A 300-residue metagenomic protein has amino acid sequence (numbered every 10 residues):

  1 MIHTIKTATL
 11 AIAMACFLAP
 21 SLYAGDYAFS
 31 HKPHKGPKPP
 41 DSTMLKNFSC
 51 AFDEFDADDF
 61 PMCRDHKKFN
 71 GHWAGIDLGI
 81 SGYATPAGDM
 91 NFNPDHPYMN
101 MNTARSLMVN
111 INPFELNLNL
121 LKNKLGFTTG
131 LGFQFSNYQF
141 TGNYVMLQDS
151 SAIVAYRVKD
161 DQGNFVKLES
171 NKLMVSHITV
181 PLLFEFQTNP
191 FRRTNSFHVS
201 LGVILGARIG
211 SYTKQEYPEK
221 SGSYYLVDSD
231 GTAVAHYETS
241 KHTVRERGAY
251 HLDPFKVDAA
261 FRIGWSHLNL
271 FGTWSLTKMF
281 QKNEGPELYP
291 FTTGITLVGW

Functional and structural regions predicted by a protein language model:
M1-R64: Cleavable N-terminal export/targeting peptides
M62-N70, L116-L125, F140, N189-S196 (+1 more regions): Short loop/turn motifs that connect adjacent beta-strands in outer-membrane beta-barrel proteins
N70-H72, T103-V109, M174-V180, D253-V257 (+2 more regions): Residues that define the transmembrane beta-barrel architecture of outer-membrane proteins
N70-W73, I80-T85, N91-I153: Glycine- and aromatic-enriched membrane insertion/assembly motifs of diderm outer-membrane and organelle channel
I76, V109-N117, L131-F133, V180-T188 (+4 more regions): Residues on the lipid-exposed face of transmembrane beta-strands in outer-membrane beta-barrel proteins
S81-T85, Q134-Y138, G206-G210, T273-M279 (+1 more regions): Structural signature of outer-membrane beta-barrel domains
A87-A104, Y138-V175, R208-D258: Extracellular/periplasm-exposed beta-strand and loop segments of Gram-negative cell-envelope proteins, dominated by
T239, T243-W300: Predominantly the C-terminal beta-signal and adjacent terminal strand-loop region of outer-membrane beta-barrel
